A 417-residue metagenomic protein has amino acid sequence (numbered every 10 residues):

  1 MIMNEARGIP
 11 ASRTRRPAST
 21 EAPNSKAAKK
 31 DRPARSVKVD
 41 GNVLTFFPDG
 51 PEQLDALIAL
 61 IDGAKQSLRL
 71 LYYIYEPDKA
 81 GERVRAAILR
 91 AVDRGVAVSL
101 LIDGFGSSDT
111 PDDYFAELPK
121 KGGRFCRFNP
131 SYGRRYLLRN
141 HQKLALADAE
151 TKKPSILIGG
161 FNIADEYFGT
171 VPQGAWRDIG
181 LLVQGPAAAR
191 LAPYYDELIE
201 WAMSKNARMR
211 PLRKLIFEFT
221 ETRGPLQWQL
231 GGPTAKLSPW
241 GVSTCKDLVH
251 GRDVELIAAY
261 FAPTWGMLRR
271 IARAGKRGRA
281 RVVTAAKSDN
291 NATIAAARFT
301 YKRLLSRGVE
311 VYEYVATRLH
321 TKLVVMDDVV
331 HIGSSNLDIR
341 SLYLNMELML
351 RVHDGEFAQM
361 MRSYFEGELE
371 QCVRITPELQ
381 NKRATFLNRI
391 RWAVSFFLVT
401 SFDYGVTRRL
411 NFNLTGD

Functional and structural regions predicted by a protein language model:
I2-D417: Charged, low-complexity intrinsically disordered terminal segments
